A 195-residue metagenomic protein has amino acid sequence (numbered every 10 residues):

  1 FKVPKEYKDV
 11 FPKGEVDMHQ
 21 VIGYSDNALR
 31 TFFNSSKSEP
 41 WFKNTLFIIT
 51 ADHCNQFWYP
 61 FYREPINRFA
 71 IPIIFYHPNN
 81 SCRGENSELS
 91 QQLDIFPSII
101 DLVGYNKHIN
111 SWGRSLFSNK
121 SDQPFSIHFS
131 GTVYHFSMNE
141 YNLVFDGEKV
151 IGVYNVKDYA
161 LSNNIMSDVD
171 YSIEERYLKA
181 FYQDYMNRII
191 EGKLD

Functional and structural regions predicted by a protein language model:
F1-D195: Solvent-exposed soluble domains appended to multi-pass membrane proteins
